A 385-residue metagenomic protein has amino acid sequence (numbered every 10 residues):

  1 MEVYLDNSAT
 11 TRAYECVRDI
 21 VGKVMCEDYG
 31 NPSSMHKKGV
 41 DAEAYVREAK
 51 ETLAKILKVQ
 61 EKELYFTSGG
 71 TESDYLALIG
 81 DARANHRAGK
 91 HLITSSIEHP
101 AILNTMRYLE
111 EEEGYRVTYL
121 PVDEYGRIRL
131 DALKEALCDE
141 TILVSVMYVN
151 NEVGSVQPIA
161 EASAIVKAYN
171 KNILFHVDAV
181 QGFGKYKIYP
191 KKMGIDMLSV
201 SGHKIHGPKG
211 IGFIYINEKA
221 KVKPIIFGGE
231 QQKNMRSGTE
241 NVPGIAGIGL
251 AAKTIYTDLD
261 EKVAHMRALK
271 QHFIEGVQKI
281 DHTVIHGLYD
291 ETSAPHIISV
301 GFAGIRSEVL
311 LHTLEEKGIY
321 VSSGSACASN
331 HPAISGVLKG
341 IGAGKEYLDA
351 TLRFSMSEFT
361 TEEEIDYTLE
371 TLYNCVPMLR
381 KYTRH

Functional and structural regions predicted by a protein language model:
M1-H385: Pyridoxal 5′-phosphate
